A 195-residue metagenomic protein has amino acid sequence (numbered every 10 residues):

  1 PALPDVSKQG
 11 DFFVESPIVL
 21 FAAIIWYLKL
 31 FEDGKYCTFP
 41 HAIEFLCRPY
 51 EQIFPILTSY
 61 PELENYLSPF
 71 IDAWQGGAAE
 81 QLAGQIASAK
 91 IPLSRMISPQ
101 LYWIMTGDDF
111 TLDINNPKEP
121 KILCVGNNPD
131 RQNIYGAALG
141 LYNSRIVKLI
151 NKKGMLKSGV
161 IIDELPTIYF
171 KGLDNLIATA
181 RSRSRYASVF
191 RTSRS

Functional and structural regions predicted by a protein language model:
P1-Y186: P-loop NTPase motor domains
F190-R194: Conserved H-loop
